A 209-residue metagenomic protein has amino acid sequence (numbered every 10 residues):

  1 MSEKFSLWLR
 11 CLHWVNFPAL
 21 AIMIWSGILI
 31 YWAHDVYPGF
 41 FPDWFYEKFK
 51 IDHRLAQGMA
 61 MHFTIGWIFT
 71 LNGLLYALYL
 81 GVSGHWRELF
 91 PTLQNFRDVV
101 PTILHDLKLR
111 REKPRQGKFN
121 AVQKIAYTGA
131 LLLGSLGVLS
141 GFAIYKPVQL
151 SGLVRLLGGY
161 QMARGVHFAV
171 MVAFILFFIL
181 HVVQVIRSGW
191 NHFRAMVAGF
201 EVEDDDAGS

Functional and structural regions predicted by a protein language model:
M1-S209: Membrane-embedded alpha-helical bundles that constitute the cytochrome b-like, heme-associated redox core of multi-pass
